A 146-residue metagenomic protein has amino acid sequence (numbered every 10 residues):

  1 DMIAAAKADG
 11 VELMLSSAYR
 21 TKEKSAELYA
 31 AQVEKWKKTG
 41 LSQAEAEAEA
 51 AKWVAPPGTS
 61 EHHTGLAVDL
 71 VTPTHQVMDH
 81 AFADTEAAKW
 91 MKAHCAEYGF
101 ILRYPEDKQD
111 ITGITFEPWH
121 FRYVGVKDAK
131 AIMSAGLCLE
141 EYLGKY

Functional and structural regions predicted by a protein language model:
D1-Y146: Cell-envelope/glycan interface and biosynthesis
